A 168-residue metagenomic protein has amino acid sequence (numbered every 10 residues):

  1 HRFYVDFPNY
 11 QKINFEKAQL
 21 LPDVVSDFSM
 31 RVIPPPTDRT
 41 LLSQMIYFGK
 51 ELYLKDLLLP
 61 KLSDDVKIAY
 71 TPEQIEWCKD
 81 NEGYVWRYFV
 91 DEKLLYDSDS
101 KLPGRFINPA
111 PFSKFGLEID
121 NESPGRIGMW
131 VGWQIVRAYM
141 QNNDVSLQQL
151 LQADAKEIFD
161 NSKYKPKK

Functional and structural regions predicted by a protein language model:
H1-I75, A155: Acidic/His-rich structured neighborhood in mature extracellular/periplasmic domains
L52-K168: A cross-kingdom marker for long, charged
